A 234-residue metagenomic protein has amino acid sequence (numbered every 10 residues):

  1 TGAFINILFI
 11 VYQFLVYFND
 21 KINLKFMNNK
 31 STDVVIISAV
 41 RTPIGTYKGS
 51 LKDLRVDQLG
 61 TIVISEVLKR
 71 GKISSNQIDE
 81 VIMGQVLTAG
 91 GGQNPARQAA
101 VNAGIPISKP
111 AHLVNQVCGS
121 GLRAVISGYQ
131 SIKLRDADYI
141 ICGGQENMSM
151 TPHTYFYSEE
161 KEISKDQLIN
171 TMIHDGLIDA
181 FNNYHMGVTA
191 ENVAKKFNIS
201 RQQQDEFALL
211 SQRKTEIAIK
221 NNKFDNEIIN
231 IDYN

Functional and structural regions predicted by a protein language model:
L8, Q13-F18, L24: Short hydrophobic targeting helices and cationic amphipathic motifs that mediate membrane/organellar targeting
K21-K109, Q145-N234: Conserved "HGTGT" condensation-loop signature of ketosynthase/thiolase-family condensing enzymes that catalyze
G92, A111-S120: Active-site nucleophile and cofactor-binding loops and adjacent substrate-binding regions of central metabolic enzymes
V101-P106, I126-D136: Alpha-helix C-terminal capping segments
C118-G128: Conserved beta-loop-alpha segment that forms the PLP phosphate-binding cup at the N-terminus of a helix
D136-D138, F224: Short, high-confidence coil segments that cap the C-terminus of an alpha-helix and link into the following beta-strand
